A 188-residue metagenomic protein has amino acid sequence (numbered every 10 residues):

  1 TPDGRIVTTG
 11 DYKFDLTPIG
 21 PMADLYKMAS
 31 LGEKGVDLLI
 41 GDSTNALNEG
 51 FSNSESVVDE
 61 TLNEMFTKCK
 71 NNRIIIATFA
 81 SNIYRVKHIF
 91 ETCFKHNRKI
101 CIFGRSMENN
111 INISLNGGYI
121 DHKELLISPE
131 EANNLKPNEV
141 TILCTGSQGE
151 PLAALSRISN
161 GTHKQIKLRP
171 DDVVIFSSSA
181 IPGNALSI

Functional and structural regions predicted by a protein language model:
T1-L135, E150-K167, I181-I188: His/Asp/Glu-rich metal-coordinating catalytic cores of metallo-dependent phosphodiesterases/hydrolases acting on
D37, V140, D172-I175: Conserved acidic residues
G41, C144, F176: Redox-cofactor binding/interface segments in oxidoreductases and associated redox assembly factors
E139-Q148: Conserved two-lobed SF2 helicase motor
